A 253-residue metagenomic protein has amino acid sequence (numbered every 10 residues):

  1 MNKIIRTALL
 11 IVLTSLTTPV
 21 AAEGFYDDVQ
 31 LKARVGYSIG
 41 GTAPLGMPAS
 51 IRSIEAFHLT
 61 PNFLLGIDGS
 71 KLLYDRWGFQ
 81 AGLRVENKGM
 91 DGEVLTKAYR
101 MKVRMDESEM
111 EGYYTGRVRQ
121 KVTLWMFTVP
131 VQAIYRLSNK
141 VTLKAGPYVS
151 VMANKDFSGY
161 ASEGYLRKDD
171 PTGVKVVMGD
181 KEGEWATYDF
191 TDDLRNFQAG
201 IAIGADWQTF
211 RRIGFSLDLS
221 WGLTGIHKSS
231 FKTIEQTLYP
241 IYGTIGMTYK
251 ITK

Functional and structural regions predicted by a protein language model:
M1-D27, T252-K253: Cleavable N-terminal export/targeting peptides
A22-L72, R76, V141, S150 (+3 more regions): Short glycine/proline- and aromatic-enriched beta-strand/turn motifs that initiate or cap beta-hairpins
V35-Y37, F63-K71, L83-V85, V129-Y135 (+4 more regions): Residues on the lipid-exposed face of transmembrane beta-strands in outer-membrane beta-barrel proteins
Y37, I54-L59, L73-W77, V85 (+1 more regions): Extended, folded domain segments that form the structural surfaces/walls around functional sites
G41-T60, K88-L124, M152-Q198, G225-Y242: Extracellular/periplasm-exposed beta-strand and loop segments of Gram-negative cell-envelope proteins, dominated by
R76-F79, K140-L143, R211-L217, K253: Repeated loop/turn-to-beta-strand initiation elements of outer-membrane beta-barrel proteins
F215-I226: Short cationic/low-complexity microdomains
